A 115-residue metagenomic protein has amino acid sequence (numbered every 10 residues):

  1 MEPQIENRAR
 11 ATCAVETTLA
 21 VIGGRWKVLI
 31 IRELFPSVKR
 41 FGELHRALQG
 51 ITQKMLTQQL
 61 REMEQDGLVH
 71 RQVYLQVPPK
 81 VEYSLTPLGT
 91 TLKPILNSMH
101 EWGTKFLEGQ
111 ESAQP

Functional and structural regions predicted by a protein language model:
M1-R10: N-terminal intrinsically disordered/low-complexity leader segments
E2, A47, Q59, F106-A113: Catalytic cores of transferase enzymes with a strong primary signal for eukaryotic protein kinases
A9-K54, L75-Q76, E82, A113: N-terminal helix-turn-helix DNA-binding core of bacterial DNA-binding proteins
V28, D66, I95-Q110: Alpha-helical linker/hinge and terminal dimerization helices associated with HTH transcriptional regulators
L56, L60-M63: Basic amphipathic alpha-helical segments that dock to polyanions
L75-M99: Basic, amphipathic "hinge/linker" alpha-helix immediately C-terminal to the N-terminal HTH DNA-binding motif
